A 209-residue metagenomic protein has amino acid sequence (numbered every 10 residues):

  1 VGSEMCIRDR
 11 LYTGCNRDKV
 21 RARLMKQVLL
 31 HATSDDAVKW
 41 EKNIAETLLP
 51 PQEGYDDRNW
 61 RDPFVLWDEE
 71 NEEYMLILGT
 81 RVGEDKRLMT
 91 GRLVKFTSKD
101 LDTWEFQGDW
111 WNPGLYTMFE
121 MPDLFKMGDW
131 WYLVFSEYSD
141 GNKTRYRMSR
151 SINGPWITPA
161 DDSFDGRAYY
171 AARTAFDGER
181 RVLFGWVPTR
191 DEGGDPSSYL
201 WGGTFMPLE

Functional and structural regions predicted by a protein language model:
V1-I7: Short, small-residue-biased leader/transition segments that mark boundaries at the very start of proteins
S3, R58-F64, E120-D123, Y170-R173: Beta-propeller and closely related beta-sheet repeat lectin domains
E4, W67-E72, K126-D129, F176-E179: Residue-level detector of Asp-centered blade-edge/turn motifs that repeat once per structural unit in beta-propeller
R8-R10, N71-L76, W130-Y132, R180-L183: Entry beta-strands of beta-propeller and related beta-repeat scaffolds
T13-L66: Asp-box/WD-like beta-propeller blade repeats and closely related beta-sheet repeat scaffolds
V20-Q27, D85-G91, Y138-K143, L200-G203: Short, solvent-exposed loop/turn segments at conserved positions within beta-propeller repeat blades
S34-G54, V94-L115, Y146-D165: Blade-edge beta-strand/turn elements of extracellular beta-propeller and related beta-sheet repeat scaffolds
V182-E209: Catalytic cores of secreted or luminal carbohydrate-active enzymes
